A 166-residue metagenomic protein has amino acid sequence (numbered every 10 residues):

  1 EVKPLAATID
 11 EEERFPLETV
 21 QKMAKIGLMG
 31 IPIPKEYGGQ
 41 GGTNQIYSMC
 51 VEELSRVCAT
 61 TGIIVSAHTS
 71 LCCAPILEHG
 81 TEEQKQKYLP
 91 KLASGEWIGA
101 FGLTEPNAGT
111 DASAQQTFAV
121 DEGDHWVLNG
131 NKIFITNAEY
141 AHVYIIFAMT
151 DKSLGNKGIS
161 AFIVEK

Functional and structural regions predicted by a protein language model:
E1-A7: N-terminal capping segment at the start of a domain
D10-R14, G39, A108-T110: Conserved, non-catalytic sequence blocks in retroelement Pol enzymes and Pol-derived host proteins
F15-L28: N-terminal glycine-rich anion-binding loops that anchor highly charged ligand groups
K25-E96, T136-V143, G155: Internal helix-loop-helix
G95-L103: A short, Trp-centered hydrophobic/proline-enriched beta-strand micro-motif
L103-A108, I133-F134: Short, solvent-exposed loop/turn elements at beta->coil junctions and helix N-caps that rim active or binding pockets
T117-V120: A structural signal for short hydrophobic beta-strand segments in well-ordered beta-sheet cores
H125-K166: A short core secondary-structure module
